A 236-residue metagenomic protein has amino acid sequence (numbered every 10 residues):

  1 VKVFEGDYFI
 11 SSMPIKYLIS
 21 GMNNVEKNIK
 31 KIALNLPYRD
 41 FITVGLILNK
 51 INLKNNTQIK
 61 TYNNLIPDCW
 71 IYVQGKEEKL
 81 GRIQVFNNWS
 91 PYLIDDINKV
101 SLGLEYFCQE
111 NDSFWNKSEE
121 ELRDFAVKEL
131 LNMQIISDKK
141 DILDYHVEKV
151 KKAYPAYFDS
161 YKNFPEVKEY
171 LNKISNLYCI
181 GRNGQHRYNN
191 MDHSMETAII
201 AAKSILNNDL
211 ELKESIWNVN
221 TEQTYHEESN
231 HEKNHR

Functional and structural regions predicted by a protein language model:
V1-I135, E214-T224, E232-R236: Mid-domain catalytic core of redox enzymes that form a hydrophobic substrate pocket/lid adjacent to a catalytic redox
V25-N28, P67, A156-P165: Short, surface-exposed loop/helix-turn segments at secondary-structure junctions that function as lids/hinges flanking
F41, S137-K149, L212-I216: A short coil-to-beta-strand element that immediately follows conserved catalytic motifs
Y72, V85, V147-K149, C179: Structural signal for conserved beta-strand scaffold positions within catalytic alpha/beta enzyme cores
Q109-N111, K152-A153, G184-H186: Short Gly/Pro-enriched loop/turn and capping motifs at secondary-structure junctions
M133, K139, I174: Acidic-histidine catalytic/liganding microenvironments
E148, Y157-R236: C-terminal lid/capping helical subdomain adjacent to the catalytic/cofactor pocket in oxidative enzymes
